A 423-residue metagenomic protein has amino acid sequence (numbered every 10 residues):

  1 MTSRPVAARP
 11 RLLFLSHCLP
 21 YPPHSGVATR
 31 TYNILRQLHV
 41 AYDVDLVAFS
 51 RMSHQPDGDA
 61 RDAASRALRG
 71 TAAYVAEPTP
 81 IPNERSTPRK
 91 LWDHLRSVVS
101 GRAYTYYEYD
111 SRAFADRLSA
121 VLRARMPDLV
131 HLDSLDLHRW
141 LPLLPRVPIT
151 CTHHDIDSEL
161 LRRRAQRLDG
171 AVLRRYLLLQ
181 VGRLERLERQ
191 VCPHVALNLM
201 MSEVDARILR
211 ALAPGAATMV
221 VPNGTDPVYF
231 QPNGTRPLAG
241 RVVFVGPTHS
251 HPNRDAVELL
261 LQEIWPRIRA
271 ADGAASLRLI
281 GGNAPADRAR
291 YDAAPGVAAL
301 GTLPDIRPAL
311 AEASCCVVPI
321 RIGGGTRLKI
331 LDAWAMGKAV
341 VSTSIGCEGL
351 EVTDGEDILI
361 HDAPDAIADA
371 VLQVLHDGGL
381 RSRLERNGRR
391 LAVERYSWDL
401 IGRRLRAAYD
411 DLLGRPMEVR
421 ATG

Functional and structural regions predicted by a protein language model:
M1-P78, A270: N-terminal subdomain of nucleotide-sugar transferases
E84-H138, V172-H194: Conserved nucleotide-sugar donor-binding subdomain of glycosyltransferases
T150-C151, D157-S158, L178-P232: Donor nucleotide-sugar binding/catalytic pocket of nucleotide-sugar-dependent glycosyltransferases
A196, G296, P308-G325, M336-A339: Acidic donor-binding loop of glycosyltransferase active sites
A211, V220-E312: Conserved catalytic-core segment of nucleotide-activated headgroup transferases in glycan assembly
K329-D332, A339-T343: Short hydrophobic beta-strand element within catalytic cores of glycosyltransferases and related nucleotide-activated
I358-D365, Q373-G379: Conserved acidic donor-binding segment of nucleotide-sugar-dependent glycosyltransferases
Q373, L380-R395, R404-A407: A short, well-ordered alpha-helix in the C-terminal region of glycosyltransferases
